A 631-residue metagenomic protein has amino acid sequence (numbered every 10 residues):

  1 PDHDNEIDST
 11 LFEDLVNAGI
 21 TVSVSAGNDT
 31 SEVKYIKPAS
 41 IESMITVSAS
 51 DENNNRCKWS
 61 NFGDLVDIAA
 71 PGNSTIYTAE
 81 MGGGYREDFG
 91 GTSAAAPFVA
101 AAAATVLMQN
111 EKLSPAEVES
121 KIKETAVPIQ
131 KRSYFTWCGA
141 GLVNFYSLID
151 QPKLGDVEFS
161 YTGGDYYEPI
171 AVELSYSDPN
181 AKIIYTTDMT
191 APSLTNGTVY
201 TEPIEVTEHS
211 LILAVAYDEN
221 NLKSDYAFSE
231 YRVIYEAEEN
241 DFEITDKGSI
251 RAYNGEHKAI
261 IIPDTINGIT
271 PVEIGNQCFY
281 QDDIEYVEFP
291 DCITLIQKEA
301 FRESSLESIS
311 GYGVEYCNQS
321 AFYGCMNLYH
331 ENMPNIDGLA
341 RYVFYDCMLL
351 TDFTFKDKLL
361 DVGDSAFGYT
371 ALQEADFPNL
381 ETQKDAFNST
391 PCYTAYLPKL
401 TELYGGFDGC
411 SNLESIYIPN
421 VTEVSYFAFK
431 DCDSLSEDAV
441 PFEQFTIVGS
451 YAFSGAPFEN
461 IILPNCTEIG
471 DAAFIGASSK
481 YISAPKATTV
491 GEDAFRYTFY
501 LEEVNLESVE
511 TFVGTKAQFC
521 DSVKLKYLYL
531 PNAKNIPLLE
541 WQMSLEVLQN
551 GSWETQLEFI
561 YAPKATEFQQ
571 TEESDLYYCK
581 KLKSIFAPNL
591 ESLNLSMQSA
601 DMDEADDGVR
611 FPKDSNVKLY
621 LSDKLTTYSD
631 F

Functional and structural regions predicted by a protein language model:
P1-S43, N53-K58, F62, E80-P97 (+2 more regions): Substrate-binding/access-modulating region of protease and related hydrolase catalytic domains
E6, A18, M44-T46, N55-K58 (+1 more regions): C-terminal subdomain of the subtilisin-like protease fold in secreted/lumenal serine endopeptidases
D51-N54, N73-S74, E111-K112, A126-I129 (+3 more regions): Acidic glycine-/aspartate-rich tracts in secreted/extracellular proteins
A94-E111: Short, small-residue alpha-helix embedded
P152-Y235: Short, compositionally stereotyped local motifs that mark structural "simplifiers"
D241-E243, G255-V272, D282-L295, S304-Y316 (+14 more regions): Structural signature of tandem-repeat unit edges
A517-C520, L539-S544, L576-Y577, Q598-A600 (+1 more regions): A structural signal for leucine-rich repeat
